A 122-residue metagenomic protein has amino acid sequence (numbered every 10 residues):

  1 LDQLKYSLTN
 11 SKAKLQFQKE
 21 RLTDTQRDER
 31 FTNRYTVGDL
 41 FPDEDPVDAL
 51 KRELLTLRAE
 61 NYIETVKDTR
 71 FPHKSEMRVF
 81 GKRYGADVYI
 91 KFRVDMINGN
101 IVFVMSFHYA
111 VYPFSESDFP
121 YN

Functional and structural regions predicted by a protein language model:
L1-K74: Compact soluble domain cores
T65, R70, V88, Y112-S115: Residues in flexible loops and secondary-structure boundaries
T69-I97: Basic/aromatic recognition patch in beta-strand/loop cores that engages polyanionic ligands
V94-N122: Enriched for short, Lys/Arg-rich terminal
